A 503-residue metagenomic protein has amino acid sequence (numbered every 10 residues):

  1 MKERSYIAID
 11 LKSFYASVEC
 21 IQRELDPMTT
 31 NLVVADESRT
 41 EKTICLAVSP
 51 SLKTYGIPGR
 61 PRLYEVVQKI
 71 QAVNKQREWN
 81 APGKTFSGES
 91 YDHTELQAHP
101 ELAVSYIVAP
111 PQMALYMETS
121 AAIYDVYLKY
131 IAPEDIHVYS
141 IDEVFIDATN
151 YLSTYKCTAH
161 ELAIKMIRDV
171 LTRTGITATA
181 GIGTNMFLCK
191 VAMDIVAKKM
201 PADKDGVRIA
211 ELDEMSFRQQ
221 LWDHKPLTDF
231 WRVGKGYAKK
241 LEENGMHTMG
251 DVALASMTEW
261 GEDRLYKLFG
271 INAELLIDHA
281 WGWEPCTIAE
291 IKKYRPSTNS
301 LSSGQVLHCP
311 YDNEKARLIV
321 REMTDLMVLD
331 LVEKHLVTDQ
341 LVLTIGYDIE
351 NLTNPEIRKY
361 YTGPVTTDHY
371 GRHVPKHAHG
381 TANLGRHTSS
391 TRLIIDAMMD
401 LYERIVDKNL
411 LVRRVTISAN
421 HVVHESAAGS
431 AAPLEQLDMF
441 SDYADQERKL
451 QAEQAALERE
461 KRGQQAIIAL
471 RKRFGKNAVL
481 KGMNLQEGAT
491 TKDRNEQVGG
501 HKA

Functional and structural regions predicted by a protein language model:
M1-I288, M439, A444-A503: Gly/Gly-Pro- and Ser/Thr-rich, intrinsically disordered tail segments characteristic of DNA damage-repair and tolerance
A8, D229, K235-V412, S426-A427 (+1 more regions): DNA-contacting surface of Y-family translesion DNA polymerases
K12-F14, S38-K42, Y347-L352, V422-S426: Short, charged/polar surface micro-motifs in flexible loops or helix N-caps
T30, A178, D339-L341, V415 (+1 more regions): Change "...and in nucleic-acid phosphodiester-cleaving endonucleases..." to "...and in nucleic-acid processing enzymes
F145, N383, T416: Short aromatic/hydrophobic contact patches that present stacked aromatics for nucleic-acid/ligand binding
L343, I417, G475: Hydrophobic, well-ordered secondary-structure elements that form the walls of internal hydrophobic environments
I345-G346, A419-H424, E487-D493: Amphipathic alpha-helical surface "interface" segments used for docking/oligomerization or membrane association within
D400, R404-R462, A466-A469: C-terminal hydrophobic structural anchor segments that stabilize assembly/packing rather than catalytic chemistry
